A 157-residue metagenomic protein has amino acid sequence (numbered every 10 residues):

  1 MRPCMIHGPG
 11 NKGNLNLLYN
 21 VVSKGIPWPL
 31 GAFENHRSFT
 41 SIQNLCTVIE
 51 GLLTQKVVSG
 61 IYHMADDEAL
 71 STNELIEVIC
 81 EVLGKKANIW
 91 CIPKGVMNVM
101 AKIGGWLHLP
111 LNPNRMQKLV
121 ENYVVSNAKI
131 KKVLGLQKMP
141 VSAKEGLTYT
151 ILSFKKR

Functional and structural regions predicted by a protein language model:
C4-N11, A32-I42, D66-E68: Glycine-rich "substrate-gating" loop/helix at the edge of Rossmann-like oxidoreductase active sites
H7-L17, L52-Y62, E68-S71, G84-A87: Glycine/proline-rich active-site loop of Rossmann-fold NAD(P)-dependent oxidoreductases
Y19-L30, K85, P110, A128: A short C-terminal helix-loop "cap" of Rossmann-like NAD(P)-dependent dehydrogenase/epimerase domains
N20-T40, V48-L52, K56, H63: A conserved pocket-lining segment of Rossmann-fold NAD(P)-dependent short-chain dehydrogenase/reductase
L45, I49, M64, L75 (+2 more regions): Non-catalytic, hydrophobic alpha-helical segments
E81-V124: Terminal hydrophobic/aromatic helix or amphipathic segment near a protein terminus
K129, Q137, V141-R157: Amphipathic terminal alpha-helices
